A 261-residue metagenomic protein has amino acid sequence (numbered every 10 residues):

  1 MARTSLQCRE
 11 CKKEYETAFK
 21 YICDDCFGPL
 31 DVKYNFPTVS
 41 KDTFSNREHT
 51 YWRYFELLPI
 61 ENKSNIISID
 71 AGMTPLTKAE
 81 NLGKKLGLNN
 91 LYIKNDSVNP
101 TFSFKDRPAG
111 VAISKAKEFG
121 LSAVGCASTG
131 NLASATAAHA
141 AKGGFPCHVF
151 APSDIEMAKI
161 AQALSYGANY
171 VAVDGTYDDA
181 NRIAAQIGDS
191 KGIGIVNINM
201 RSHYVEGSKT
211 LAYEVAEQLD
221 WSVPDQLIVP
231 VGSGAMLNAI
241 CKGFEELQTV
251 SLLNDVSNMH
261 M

Functional and structural regions predicted by a protein language model:
M1-M261: PLP-dependent amino-acid enzyme catalytic core
